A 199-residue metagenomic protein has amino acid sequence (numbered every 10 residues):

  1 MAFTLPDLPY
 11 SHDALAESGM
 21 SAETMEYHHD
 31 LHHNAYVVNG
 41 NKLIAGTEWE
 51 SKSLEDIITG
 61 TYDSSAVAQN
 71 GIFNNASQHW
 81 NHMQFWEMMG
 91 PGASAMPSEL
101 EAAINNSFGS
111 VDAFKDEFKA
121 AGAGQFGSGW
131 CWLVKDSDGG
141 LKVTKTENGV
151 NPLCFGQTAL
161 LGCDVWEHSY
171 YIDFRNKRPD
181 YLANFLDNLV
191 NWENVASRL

Functional and structural regions predicted by a protein language model:
M1-L199: Feature for soluble, non-membrane regions of globular proteins
